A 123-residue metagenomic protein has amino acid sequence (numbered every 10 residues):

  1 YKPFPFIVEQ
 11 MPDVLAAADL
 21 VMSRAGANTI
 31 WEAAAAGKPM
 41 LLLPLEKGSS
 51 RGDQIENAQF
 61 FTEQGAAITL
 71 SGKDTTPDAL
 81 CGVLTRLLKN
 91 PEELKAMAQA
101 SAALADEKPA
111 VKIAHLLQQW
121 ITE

Functional and structural regions predicted by a protein language model:
Y1-E123: Nucleotide-activated sugar donor-binding and catalytic core shared by glycosyltransferases and related lipid-linked
